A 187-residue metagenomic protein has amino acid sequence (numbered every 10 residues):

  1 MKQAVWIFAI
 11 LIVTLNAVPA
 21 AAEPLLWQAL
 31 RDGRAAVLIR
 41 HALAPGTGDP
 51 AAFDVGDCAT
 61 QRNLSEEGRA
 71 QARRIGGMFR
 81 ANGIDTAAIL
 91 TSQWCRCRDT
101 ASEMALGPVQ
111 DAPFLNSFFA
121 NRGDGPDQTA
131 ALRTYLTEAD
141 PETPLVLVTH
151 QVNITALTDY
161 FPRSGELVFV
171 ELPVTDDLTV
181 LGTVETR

Functional and structural regions predicted by a protein language model:
M1-I7: Bacterial N-terminal signal peptides that target proteins for export
L15-P19: N-terminal signal peptide c-region/cleavage motif recognized by signal peptidases
E23-P113, F118-N121, A130, Y160-T179 (+1 more regions): Active-site-proximal alpha-helix that buttresses catalytic centers in soluble enzyme cores
Q28-A29, T137-A139: A short acidic-Thr-Gly-centered motif at the start of a beta-strand
R34-A36, P141-T149: Generic beta-sheet signal
N82-I84, A139-T143: Glycine-rich phosphate-binding loop signature in dinucleotide/nucleotide-binding domains
T129-E138: A short, acidic, amphipathic alpha-helical segment used as a generic capping/interface helix at domain edges
